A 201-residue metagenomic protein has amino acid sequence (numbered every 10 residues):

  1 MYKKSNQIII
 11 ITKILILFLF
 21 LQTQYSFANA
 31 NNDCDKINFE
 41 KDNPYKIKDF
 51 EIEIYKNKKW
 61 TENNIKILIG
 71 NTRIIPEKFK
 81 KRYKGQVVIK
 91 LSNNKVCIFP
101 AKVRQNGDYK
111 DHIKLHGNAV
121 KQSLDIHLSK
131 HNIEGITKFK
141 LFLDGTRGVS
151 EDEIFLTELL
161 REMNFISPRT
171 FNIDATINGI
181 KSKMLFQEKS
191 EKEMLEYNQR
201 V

Functional and structural regions predicted by a protein language model:
Y2, F18-F20, F27: Aromatic (phenylalanine/tyrosine) cluster motif
Y2-I14: Bacterial N-terminal signal peptides that target proteins for export
S5, F20-Q22, E151, E158: Intrinsically disordered, low-complexity regions enriched for glutamine and histidine
T12-Q22: Bacterial N-terminal signal peptides
F27-V201: Phosphate/dinucleotide-binding and metal-coordinating scaffold of catalytic cores in nucleotide-dependent enzymes
